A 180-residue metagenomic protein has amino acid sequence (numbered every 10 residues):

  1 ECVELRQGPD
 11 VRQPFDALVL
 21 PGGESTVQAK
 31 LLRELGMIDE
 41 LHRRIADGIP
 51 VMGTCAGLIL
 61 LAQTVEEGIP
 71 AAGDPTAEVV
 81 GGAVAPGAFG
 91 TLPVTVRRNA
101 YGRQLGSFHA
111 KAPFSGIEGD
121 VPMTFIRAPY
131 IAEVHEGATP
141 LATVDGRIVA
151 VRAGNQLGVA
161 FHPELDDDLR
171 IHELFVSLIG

Functional and structural regions predicted by a protein language model:
E1-G53, I59-V80: Flexible gly/pro-rich beta->alpha loop and the following alpha-helix that scaffold active-site loops
E1-V3, P122, T139, L157: Conserved beta-strand segments of alpha/beta enzyme cores
P9-Q13, A132, I148: A short acidic, often aromatic-flanked loop/helix-cap motif at beta-alpha or helix-coil junctions that lines enzyme
A17, A29, P50-V51, F89 (+3 more regions): A residue-level structural signature of the nucleotidyltransferase/glycosyltransferase Rossmann-like core
T54-A56, L92, R127, F161: A secondary-structure boundary/capping signal
P70-R147: Pocket-forming structural segment of enzyme catalytic cores
T143-G180: A glycine-centered loop/beta-turn motif at secondary-structure junctions
